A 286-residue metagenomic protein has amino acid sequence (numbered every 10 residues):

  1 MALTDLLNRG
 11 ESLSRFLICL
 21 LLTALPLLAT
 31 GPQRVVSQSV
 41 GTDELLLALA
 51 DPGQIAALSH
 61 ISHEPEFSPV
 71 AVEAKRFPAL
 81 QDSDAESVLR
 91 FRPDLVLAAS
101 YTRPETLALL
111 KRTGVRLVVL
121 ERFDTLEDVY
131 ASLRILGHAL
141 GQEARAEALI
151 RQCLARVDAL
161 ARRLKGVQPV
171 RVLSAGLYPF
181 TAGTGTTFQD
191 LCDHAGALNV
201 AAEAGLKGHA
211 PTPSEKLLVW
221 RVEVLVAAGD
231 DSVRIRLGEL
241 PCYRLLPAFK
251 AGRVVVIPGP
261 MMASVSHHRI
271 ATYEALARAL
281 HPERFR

Functional and structural regions predicted by a protein language model:
M1-L13: N-terminal secretory signal peptides that target proteins for export/translocation
S14-L20: Sec-dependent signal peptide recognition, specifically the positively charged N-region followed immediately by
L20-A29: Hydrophobic h-region of N-terminal signal peptides that target proteins for export in Gram-negative bacteria
Q33-R34, D128-H138, E147, D158 (+1 more regions): Structured C-terminal subdomain patch of bacterial secreted/periplasmic proteins
R34-A48, A144-A195: Basic- and aromatic-lined ligand-binding clefts that recognize polyanionic substrates
R34-Y101, E105-T106, A197-V200: A short, structured surface patch at a secondary-structure boundary
A85-R92, T113, P211-R221: Short helices/loops that flank or line small-molecule/ion binding pockets
T187-H209, V255-V256: His/Asp/Glu-enriched short active-site or ligand-binding loop at hydrolase and phosphoryl-transfer sites
